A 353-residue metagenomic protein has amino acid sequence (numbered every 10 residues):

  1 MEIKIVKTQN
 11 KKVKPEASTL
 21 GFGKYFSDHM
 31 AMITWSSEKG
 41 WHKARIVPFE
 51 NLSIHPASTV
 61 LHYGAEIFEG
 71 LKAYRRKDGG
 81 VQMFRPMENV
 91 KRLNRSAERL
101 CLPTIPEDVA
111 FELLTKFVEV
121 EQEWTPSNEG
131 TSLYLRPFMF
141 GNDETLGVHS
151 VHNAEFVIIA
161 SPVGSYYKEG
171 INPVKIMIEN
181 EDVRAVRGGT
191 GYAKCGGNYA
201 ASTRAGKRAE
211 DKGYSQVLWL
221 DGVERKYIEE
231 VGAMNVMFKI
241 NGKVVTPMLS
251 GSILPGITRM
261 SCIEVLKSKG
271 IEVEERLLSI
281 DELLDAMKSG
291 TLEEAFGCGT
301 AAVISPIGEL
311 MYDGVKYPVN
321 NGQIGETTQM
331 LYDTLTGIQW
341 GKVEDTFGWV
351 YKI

Functional and structural regions predicted by a protein language model:
M1-F117, T145-I353: Helix-start/capping segments and mature chain N-termini
P106-K116, P126-D143: Short, glycine/charge-rich beta-strand/loop segments that flank catalytic centers and engage negatively charged groups
E123-N128, V148-S150: Short, charge-rich binding segments
